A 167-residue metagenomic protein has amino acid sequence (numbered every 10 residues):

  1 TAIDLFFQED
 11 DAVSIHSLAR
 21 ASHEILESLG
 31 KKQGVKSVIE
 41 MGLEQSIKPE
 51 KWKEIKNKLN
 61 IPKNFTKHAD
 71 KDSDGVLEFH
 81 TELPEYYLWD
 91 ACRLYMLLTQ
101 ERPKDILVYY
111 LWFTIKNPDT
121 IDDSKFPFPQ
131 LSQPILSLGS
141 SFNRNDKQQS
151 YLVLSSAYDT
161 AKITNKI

Functional and structural regions predicted by a protein language model:
T1-A12: Charged alpha-helical initiation segments
Q8, I25-K32, F65-D72: Amphipathic alpha-helical interaction surfaces
A12-I39: Short, contiguous, well-structured surface segments enriched in hydrophobic/aromatic residues
L18, D90-A91, S155-Y158: Generic hydrophobic, helix-prone segments enriched in Leu/Val/Ile
G34, N60, Q100, K162-K166: Short, flexible coil/linker elements and helix-boundary hinge sites characteristic of intrinsically disordered
E40, S46-L138, Y151: Long, charged low-complexity segments
L131-I167: Extreme N-terminal leader/anchor segments
